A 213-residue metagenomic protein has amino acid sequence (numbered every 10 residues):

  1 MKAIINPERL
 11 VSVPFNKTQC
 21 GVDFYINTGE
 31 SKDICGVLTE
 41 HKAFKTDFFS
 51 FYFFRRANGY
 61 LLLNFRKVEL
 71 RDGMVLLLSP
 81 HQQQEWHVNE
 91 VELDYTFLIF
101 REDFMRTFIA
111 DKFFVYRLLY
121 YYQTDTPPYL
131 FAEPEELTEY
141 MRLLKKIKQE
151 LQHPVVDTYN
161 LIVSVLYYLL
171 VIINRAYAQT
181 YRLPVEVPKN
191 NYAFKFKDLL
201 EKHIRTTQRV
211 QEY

Functional and structural regions predicted by a protein language model:
M1-L62, R66-V68: Generic protein-terminus/edge-of-domain signal
P7-L10, F15-G21, H87-Q149: A hydrophobic/aromatic-rich effector-binding and dimerization subdomain of bacterial HTH-type transcriptional regulators
S50-F53, E139-L143, V165, L169-I172: Amphipathic, well-ordered alpha-helical segments in soluble domains
R56-G59, H81-Q83, E102-R106: Short, charged/polar surface micro-motifs in flexible loops or helix N-caps
Y60-L62, Q84-E90: Short beta-strand His + acidic residue motifs that chelate non-heme Fe in jelly-roll/DSBH and cupin folds
F65-S79: Short acidic-glycine-tyrosine-enriched beta hairpin
G73, E212-Y213: Append "Primarily bacterial transcriptional regulators
F131-P134, L151-L161, I173-E212: Short, Lys/Arg-enriched, Trp-marked, Pro/Gly-tolerant hinge/linker segments that flank
